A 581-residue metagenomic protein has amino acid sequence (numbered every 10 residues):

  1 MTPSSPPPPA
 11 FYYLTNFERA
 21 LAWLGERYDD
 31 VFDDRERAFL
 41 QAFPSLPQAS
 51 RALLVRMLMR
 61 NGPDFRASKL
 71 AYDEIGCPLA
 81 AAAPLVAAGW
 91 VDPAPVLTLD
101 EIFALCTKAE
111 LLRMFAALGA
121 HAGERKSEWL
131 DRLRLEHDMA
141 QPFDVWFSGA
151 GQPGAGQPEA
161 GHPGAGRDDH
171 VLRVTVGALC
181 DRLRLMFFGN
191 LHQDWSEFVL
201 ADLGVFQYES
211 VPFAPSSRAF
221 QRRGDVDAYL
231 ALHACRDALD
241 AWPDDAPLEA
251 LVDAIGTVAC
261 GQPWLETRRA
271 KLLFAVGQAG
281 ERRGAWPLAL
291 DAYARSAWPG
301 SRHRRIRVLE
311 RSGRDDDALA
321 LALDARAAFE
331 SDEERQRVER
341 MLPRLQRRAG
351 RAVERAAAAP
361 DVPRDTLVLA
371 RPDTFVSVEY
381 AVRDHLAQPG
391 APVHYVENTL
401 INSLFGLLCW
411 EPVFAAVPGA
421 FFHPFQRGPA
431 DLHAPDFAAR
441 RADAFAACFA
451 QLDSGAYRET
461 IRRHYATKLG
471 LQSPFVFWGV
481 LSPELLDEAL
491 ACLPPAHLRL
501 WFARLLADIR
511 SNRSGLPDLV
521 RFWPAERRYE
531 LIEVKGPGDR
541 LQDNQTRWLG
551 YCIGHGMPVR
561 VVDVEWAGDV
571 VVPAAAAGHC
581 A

Functional and structural regions predicted by a protein language model:
M1, V564-A581: Basic, glycine-rich
T2-A52, R56-V276, G280, R348-L493 (+3 more regions): N-terminal alpha-helical interaction modules that lie
L40, L85-A87, A297, S312 (+2 more regions): Alpha-helical solenoid scaffolds in eukaryotic macromolecular assemblies
N61, A328, P537-R540: Short acidic, S/G/P-rich loop/turn micro-motifs used as interaction or catalytic elements
L85, R528-V564: Basic, amphipathic alpha-helical patches used to engage nucleic acids or provide basic targeting signals, exemplified
G261-A352: Alpha-helical protein-protein interaction scaffolds
L481-W501, D518-R521, A525-G538, C552: Conserved catalytic cores of phosphodiester-cleaving nucleases, focusing on short active-site segments
R510-G515: A short catalytic or substrate-binding loop motif that flags glycine-/basic-rich loops and adjacent residues that bind
